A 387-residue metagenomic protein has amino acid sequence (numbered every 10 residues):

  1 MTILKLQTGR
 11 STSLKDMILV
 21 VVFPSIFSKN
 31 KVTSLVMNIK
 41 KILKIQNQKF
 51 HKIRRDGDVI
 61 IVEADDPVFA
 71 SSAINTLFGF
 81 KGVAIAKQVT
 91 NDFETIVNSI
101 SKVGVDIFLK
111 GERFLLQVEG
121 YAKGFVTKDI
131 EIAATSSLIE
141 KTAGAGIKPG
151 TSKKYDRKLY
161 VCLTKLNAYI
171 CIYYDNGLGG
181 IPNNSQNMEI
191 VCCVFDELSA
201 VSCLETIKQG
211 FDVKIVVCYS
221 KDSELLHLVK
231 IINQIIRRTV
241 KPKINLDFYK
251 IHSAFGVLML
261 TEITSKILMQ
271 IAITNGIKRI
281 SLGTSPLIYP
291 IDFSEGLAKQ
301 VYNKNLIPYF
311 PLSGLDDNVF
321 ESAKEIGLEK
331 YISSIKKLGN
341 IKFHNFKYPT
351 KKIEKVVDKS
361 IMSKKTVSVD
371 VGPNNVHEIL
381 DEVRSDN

Functional and structural regions predicted by a protein language model:
T2-N245, G276, V383-N387: RNA-binding accessory domains that recognize and position tRNA/RNA substrates
L138, G146, G177-P182, N187 (+3 more regions): Active-site adenylate/phosphate-handling loop in enzymes that bind or generate adenylated species
K243-S253: Conserved nucleotide-sugar phosphate-binding/catalytic loop shared by glycosyltransferases and other
